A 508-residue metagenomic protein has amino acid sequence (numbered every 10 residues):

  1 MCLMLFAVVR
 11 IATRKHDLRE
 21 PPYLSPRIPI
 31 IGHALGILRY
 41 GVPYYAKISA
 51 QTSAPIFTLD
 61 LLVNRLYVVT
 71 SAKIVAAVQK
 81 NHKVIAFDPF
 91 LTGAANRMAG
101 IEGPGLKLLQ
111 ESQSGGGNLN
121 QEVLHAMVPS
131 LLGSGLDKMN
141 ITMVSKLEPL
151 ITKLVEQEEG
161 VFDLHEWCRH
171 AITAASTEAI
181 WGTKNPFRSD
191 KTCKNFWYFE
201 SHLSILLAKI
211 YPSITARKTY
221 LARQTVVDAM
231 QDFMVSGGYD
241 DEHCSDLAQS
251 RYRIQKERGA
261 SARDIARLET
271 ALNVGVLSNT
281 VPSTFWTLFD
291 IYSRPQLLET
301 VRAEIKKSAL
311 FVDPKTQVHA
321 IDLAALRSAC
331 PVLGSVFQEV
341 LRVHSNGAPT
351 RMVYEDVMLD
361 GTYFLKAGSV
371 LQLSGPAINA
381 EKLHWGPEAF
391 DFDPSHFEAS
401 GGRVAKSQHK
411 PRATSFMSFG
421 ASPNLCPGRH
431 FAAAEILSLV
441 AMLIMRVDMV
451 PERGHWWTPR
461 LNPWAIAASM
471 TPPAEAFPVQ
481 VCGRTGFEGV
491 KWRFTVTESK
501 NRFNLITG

Functional and structural regions predicted by a protein language model:
M1-G105, S415: N-terminal membrane-proximal hinge/A-helix region immediately C-terminal to the signal-anchor transmembrane segment
R10-R19, Y67-I74, T92-E148, R169 (+2 more regions): Cytochrome P450
L35-K47, V312-Y363, K406: Conserved cytochrome P450 K-helix E-x-x-R motif and the immediately C-terminal K′/meander segment
L136-S283: Cytochrome P450 heme-thiolate monooxygenase catalytic core
S250-E304, L310, Q372, G428 (+1 more regions): Central I-helix of cytochrome P450 enzymes
L297, R412, R429-M470, A474: Cytochrome P450 heme-binding "Cys pocket" and the immediately downstream C-terminal segment
R327-A348, M352, S469-G508: C-terminal domain-closing interface element
L373-K406: Conserved cytochrome P450 K-helix/beta-meander segment immediately N-terminal to the heme-binding cysteine loop
